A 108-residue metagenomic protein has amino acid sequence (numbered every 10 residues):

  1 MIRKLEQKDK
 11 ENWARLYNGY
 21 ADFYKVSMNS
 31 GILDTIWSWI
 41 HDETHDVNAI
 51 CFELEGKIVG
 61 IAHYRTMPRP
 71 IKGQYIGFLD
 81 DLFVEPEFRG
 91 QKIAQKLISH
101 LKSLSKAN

Functional and structural regions predicted by a protein language model:
M1-R15: A short beta-loop-alpha structural element at the N-terminal edge of CoA-dependent acyl/N-acetyltransferase catalytic
L5, L82-V84: Hydrophobic adenine-recognition pocket in adenosine-nucleotide-binding enzymes
R15-M28: Helix-loop element at the rim of GNAT/NAT acetyltransferase active sites that forms part of the acceptor-substrate
M28-D46: Active-site rim helix/loop that mediates acceptor-substrate recognition in acyltransferases
C51, K57-T66: Conserved beta-strand in the GNAT
M67-L79, R89, N108: A conserved beta-turn-beta hairpin within the catalytic core of GNAT-like acetyltransferases that forms part
V84, G90-S103: Conserved acetyl-CoA-binding loop-helix of GNAT-fold acetyltransferases
